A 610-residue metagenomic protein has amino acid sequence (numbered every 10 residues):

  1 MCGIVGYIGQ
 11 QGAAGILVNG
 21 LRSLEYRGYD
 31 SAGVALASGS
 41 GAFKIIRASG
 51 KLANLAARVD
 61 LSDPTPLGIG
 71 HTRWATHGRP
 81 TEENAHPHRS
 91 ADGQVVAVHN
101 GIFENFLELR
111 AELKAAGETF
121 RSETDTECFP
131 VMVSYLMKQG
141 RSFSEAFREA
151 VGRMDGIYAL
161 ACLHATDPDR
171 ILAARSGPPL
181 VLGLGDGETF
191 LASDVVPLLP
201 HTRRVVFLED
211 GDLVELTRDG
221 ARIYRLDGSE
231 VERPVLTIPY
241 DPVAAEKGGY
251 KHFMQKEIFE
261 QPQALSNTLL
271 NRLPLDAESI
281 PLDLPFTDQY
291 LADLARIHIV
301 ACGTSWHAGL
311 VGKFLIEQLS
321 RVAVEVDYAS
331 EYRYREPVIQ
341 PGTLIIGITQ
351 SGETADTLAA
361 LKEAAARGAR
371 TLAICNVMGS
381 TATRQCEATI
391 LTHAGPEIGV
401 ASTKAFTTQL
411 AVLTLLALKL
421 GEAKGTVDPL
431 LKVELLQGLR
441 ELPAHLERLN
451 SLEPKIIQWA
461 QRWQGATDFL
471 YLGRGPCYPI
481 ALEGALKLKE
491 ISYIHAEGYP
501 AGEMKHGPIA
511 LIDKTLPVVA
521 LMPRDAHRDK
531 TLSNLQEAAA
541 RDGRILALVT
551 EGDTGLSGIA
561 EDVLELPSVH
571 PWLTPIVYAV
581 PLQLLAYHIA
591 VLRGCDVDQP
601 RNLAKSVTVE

Functional and structural regions predicted by a protein language model:
M1-H252, E260-H298, Y334, P429 (+3 more regions): Conserved short alpha-helical segments that host acidic/polar catalytic motifs at enzyme active sites
P66, G70-E83, D276-D288, G312-I348 (+2 more regions): Glycine-rich oxoanion-binding loops at beta->alpha junctions
P87-R89, L163, L172-A173, V205-V206 (+12 more regions): Replace "in large, NTP-powered and nucleic-acid-processing enzymes" with "in large, NTP-powered factors and other
M154-E188, W459, Q464-E490, D525 (+1 more regions): Acidic/histidine-rich
V181-F207, S330-A365, E503-E537, V569-Q583 (+1 more regions): Glycine-rich, anion-gripping cofactor-binding loops and their flanking helix/strand elements in enzyme active sites
G228, R544, S557-I559, E565 (+1 more regions): Generic C-terminus detector
Q261-L265, L269-H298, M378, A388-P517 (+1 more regions): Active-site phosphate/pyrophosphate-binding segments
A292-E441, L521-D562, L585: Glycine-rich phosphate-binding loops that contact phosphosugars or nucleotide phosphates
